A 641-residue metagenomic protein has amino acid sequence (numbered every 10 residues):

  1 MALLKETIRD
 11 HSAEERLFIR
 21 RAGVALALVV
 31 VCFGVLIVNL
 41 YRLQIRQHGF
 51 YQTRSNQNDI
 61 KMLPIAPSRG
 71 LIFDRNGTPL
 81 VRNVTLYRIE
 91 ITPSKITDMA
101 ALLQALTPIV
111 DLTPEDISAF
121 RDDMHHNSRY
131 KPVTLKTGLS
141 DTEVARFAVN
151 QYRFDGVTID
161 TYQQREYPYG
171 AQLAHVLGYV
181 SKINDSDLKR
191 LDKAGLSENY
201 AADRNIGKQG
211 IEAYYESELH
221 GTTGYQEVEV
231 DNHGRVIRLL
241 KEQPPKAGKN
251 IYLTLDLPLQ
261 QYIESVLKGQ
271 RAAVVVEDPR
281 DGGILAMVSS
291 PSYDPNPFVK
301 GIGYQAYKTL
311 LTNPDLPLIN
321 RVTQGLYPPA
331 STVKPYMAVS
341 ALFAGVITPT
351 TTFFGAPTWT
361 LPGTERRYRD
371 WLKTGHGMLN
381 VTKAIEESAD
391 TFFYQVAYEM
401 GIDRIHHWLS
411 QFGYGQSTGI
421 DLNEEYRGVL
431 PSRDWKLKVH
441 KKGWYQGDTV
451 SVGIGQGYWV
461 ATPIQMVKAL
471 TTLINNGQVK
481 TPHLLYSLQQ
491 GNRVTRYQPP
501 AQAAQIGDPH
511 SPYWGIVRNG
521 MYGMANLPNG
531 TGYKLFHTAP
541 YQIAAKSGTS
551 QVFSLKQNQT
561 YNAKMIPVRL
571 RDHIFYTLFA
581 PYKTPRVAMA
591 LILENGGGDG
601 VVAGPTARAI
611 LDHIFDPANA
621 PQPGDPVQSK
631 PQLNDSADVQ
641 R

Functional and structural regions predicted by a protein language model:
M1-Y304, L326, V346-T348, F354 (+8 more regions): Periplasmic/cell-envelope proteins involved in peptidoglycan metabolism and beta-lactam response
A2-D10, V81, V230-L240, R280-T332 (+3 more regions): Beta-lactam-recognizing serine transpeptidase/beta-lactamase-like catalytic domain environment
